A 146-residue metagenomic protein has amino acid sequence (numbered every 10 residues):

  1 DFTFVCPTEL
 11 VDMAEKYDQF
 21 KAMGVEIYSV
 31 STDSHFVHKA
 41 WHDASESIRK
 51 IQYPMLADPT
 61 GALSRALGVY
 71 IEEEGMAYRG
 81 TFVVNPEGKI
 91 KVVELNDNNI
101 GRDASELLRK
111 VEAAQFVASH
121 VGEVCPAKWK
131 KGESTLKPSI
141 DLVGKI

Functional and structural regions predicted by a protein language model:
D1-I146: Chalcogenol-based redox active-site neighborhoods
